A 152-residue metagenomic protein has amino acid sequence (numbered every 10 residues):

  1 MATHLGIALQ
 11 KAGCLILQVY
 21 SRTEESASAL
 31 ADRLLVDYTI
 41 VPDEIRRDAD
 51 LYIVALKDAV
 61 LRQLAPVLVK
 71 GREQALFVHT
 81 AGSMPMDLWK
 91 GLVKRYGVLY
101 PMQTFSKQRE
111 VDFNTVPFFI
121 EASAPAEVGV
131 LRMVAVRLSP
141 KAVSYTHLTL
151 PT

Functional and structural regions predicted by a protein language model:
M1-Y38: NAD(P)+-binding Rossmann beta1-loop-alpha1 motif at the extreme N-terminus of oxidoreductases
L17, D50, A75: Conserved acidic residues
V41-D43, M102: Conserved SAM/SAH-binding loop
E44-P66: Rossmann-like NAD(P)-binding element
L68-E73, G91: Short, conserved loop/helix-junction motifs that constitute active-site signature segments in enzyme catalytic cores
R72-M84: ADP-ribose/adenylate-binding Rossmann-like module
A81-Y145: Rossmann-fold dinucleotide-binding core
T146-T152: Conserved small/polar residues in nucleotide/adenosyl-binding loops
